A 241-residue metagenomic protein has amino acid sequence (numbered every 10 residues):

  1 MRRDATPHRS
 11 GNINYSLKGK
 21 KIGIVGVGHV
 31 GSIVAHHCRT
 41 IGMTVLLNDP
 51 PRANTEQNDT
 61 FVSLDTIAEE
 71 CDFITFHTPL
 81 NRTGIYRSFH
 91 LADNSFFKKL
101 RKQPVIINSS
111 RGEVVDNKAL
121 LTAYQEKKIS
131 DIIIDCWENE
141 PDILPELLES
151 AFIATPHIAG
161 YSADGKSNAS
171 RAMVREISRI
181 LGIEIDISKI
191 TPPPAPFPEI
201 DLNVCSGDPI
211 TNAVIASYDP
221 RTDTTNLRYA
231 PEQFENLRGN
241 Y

Functional and structural regions predicted by a protein language model:
M1-K21, I33: Phosphate-binding beta-alpha-beta segment of Rossmann-like dinucleotide-binding domains, i.e., the NAD(P)
M1-T6, T40-M43, R171-I180: Oxidoreductase and adenylate-handling cofactor-binding alpha/beta cores
K20, G42, E70-C71, Q103-P104 (+1 more regions): Short, well-ordered alpha-helix to beta-strand connector turns
V30: Hydrophobic/small residue at the entry helix of a nucleotide-binding pocket
T40-Q57: NAD(P)-binding Rossmann-fold cofactor-contacting core
R52-P145: Rossmann-like adenosine-cofactor binding region
Q103, S109-Y241: Rossmann-like dinucleotide-binding domain for NAD(H)/NADP(H)
